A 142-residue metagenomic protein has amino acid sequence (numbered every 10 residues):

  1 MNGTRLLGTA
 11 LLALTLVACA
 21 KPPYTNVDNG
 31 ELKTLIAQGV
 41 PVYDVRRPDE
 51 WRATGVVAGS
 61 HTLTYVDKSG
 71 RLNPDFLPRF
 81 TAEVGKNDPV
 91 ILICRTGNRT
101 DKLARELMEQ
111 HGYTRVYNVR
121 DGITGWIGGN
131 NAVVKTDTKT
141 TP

Functional and structural regions predicted by a protein language model:
M1-G8: Bacterial N-terminal signal peptides that target proteins for export
R5, C19-Q38, P48-P89, N98-P142: Rhodanese-like catalytic fold shared by cysteine-dependent sulfurtransferases and DSP/PTP-type phosphatases
G8-V17: Bacterial N-terminal signal peptides
V42-D44: Structural scaffold elements adjacent to functional motifs in cytosolic proteins
I93-C94: Short, surface-exposed ligand- or partner-binding patches at beta-edge/loop junctions that are enriched in aromatics
